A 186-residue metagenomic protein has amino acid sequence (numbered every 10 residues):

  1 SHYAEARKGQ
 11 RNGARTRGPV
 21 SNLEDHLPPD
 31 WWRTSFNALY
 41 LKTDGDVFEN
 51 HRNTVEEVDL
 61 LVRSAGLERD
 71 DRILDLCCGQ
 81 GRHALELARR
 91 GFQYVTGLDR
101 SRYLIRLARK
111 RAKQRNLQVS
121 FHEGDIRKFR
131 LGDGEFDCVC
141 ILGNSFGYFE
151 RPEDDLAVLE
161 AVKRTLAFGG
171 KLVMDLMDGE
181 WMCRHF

Functional and structural regions predicted by a protein language model:
H2-E68: Conserved class I S-adenosyl-L-methionine
D70-C77: Conserved class I S-adenosyl-L-methionine
Q80: Conserved SAM/SAH-binding loop
A84-K128: Class I SAM-dependent methyltransferase SAM/SAH-binding core
R130-C138: A short acidic, Gly/Pro-enriched loop at the edge of an enzyme's catalytic core that lines a small-molecule cofactor
D137-E153: A short SAM/SAH-binding and catalytic strip from SAM-dependent methyltransferases
L156-F168: A short glycine-rich, Lys/Arg-flanked "PGG" loop and its adjoining helix->strand segment in the class I
K171-F186: Conserved class I S-adenosyl-L-methionine
